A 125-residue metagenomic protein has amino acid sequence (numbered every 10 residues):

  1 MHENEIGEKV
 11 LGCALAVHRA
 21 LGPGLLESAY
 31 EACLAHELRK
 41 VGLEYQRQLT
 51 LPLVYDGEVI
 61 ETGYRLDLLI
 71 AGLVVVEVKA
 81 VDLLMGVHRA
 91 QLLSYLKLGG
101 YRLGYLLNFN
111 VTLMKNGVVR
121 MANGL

Functional and structural regions predicted by a protein language model:
M1-E44, L49, L93, K115 (+1 more regions): Solvent-exposed, charged helical/coil patches that constitute nucleic-acid or partner-interaction surfaces
H2-K9, L15, G57-I70: Accessory recognition modules or surfaces
G22, L66-L84, Y95: Conserved catalytic cores of phosphodiester-cleaving nucleases, focusing on short active-site segments
E27-S28, E58, T62, L84-V87: Short histidine-centered beta-strand/loop micro-motifs that create catalytic or ligand/metal-coordination sites
C33, K40, Q46-Q48, E61-R65 (+2 more regions): Short connector loops at helix/strand junctions that flank enzyme active sites, especially segments positioning acidic
T50-G57: Short, solvent-exposed loop/turn elements at beta->coil junctions and helix N-caps that rim active or binding pockets
K79-L125: Nucleic-acid nuclease catalytic cores
